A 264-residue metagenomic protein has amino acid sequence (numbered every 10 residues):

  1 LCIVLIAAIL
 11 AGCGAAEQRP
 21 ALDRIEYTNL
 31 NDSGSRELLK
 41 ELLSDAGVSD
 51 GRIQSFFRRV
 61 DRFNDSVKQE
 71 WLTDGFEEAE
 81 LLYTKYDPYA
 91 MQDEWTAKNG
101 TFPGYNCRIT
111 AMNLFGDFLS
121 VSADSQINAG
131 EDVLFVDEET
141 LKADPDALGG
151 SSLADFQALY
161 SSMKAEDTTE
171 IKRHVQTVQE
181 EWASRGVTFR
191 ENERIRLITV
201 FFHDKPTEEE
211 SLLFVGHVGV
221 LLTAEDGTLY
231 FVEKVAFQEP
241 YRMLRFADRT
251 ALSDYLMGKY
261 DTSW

Functional and structural regions predicted by a protein language model:
L5-L10: Hydrophobic core
C13-W264: Cysteine-nucleophile amide-bond enzymes
